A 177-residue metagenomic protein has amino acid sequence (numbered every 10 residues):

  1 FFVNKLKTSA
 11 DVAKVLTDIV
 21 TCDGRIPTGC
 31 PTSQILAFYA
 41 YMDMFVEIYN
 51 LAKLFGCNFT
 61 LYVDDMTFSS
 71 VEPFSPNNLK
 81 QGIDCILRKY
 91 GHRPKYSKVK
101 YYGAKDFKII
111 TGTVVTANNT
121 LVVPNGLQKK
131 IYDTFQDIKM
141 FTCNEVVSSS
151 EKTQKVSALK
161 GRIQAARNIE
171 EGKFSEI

Functional and structural regions predicted by a protein language model:
F1-C30, Y39-V46, N50, F74-I177: Right-hand nucleic-acid polymerase module
G29, S33, L54-V71: Catalytic palm active-site di-aspartate
